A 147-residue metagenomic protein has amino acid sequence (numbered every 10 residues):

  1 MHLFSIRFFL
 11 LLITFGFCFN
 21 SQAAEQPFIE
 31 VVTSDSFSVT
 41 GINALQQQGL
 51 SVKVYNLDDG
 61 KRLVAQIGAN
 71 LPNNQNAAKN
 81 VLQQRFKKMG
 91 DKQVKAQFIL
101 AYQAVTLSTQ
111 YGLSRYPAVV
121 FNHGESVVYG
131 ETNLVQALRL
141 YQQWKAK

Functional and structural regions predicted by a protein language model:
M1-S5: N-terminal secretory signal peptides that target proteins for export/translocation
I6-N20: Bacterial N-terminal signal peptides
A23-A69: Local sequence-structure signature of Cys/Sec-based thiol-disulfide redox active-site neighborhoods
L45, Q110-Y111, V119, L140-K147: Structured segments of extracytoplasmic/periplasmic soluble domains in secreted or envelope-associated proteins
Q66-A96: Conserved segment of the thioredoxin-like fold in thiol-based oxidoreductases
F86, G90-S114: Thioredoxin-like thiol-disulfide oxidoreductase module
Y116-V127: A short, hydrophobic beta-strand/beta-hairpin element that forms part of a small beta-sheet core
V127-K147: C-terminal partner/receptor-binding element of secreted or periplasmic proteins
